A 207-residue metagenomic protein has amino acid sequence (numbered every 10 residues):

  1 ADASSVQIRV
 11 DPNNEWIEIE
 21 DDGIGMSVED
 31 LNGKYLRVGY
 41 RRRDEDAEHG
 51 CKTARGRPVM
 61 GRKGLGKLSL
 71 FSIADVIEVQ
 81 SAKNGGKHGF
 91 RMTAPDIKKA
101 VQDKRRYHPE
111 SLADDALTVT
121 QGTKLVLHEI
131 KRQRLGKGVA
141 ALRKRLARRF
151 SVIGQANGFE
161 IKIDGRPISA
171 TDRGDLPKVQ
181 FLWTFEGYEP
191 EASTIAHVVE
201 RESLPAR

Functional and structural regions predicted by a protein language model:
A1-K124: GHKL (Bergerat-fold) ATPase N-terminal catalytic module, capturing the glycine-rich phosphate-binding loop and acidic
Q7-I8, L68-F71, R143-G154, V199-P205: Short linear motifs in intrinsically disordered
K34, R42, R149-F150, F159 (+1 more regions): Short, well-ordered alpha-helical segments in soluble proteins
A82, I130, D172-G174: Surface loops and adjacent helix of pleckstrin homology
G89, G136, D172-R173: Short glycine-/acidic-enriched loop or helix-start segments at secondary-structure transitions that form or flank
V101-S169: ATP-binding catalytic core of ATPases
F159-R207: GHKL/Bergerat-fold ATPase module in large chromosome/replication-associated machines
